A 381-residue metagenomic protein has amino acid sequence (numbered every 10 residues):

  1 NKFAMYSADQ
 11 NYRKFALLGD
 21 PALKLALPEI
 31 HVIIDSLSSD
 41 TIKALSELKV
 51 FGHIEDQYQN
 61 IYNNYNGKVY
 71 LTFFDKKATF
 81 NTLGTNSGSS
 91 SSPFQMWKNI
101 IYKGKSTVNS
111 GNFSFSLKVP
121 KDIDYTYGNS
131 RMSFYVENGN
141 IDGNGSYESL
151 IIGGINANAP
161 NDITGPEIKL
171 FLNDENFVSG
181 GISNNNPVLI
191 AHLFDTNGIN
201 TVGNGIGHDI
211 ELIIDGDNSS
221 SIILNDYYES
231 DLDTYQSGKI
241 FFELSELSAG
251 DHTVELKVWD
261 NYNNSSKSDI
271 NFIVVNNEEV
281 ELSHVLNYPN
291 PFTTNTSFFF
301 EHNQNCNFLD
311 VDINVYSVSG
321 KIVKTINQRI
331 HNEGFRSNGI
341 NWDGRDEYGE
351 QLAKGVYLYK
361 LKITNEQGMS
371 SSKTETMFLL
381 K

Functional and structural regions predicted by a protein language model:
N1-Q59: Caspase-like cysteine protease fold
L17-I33, G153-L170, I273-E279: Proline/serine/threonine-rich low-complexity linkers at boundaries of modular beta-sandwich domains
T41-Y70, N176-G203, G207-D209, P291-F299 (+1 more regions): Contiguous beta-strand segments within globular domains
T72-G153, F171-L172, N176, I190-V275 (+1 more regions): Long, low-complexity serine/threonine/glycine- and acidic-rich segments characteristic of extracellular
L117, S268, T325-N327, G355 (+1 more regions): Short hydrophobic alpha-helix segments
L244-L247, G344, G349-Q351: Short, flexible loop/turn segments at beta-strand junctions in immunoglobulin-like and fibronectin type III
I270-N271, E350-K381: C-terminal tail/sorting-segment detector
V274-Y288, F292-S317, T325-N332, N338-W342 (+1 more regions): Glycine-centered coil/turn sites that cap beta-strands in beta-rich domains
